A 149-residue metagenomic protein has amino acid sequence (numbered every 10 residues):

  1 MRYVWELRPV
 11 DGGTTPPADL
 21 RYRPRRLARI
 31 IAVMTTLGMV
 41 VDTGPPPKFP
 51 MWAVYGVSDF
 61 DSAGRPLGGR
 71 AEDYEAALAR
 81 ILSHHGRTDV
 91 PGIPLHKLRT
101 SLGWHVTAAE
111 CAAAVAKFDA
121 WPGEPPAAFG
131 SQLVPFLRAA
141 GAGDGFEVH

Functional and structural regions predicted by a protein language model:
M1-H149: Acidic (Asp/Glu-rich) sequence patches and key acidic residues that form negatively charged surfaces used
